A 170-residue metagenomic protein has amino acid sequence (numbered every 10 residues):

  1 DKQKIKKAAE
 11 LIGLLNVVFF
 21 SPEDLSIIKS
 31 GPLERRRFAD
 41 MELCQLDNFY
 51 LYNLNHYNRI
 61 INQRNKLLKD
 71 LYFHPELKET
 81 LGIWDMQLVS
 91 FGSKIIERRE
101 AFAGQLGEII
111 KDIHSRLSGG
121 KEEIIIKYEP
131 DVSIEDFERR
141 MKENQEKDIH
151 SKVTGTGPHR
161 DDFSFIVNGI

Functional and structural regions predicted by a protein language model:
D1-E34, D40-Y50, G107-D112, R140-E146: Nucleotide-state sensing region of NTPase/ATPase domains
K4, I27-I28, L46, N53 (+4 more regions): Alpha-helix initiation/capping motif
P22, L43-Y50, I61, L68 (+4 more regions): Conserved NTP-handling cores and scaffolds of large molecular machines
S26-I27, L33, R37-G82, M86: Long, charged N-terminal accessory/stalk domains
Y72-I170: Conserved NTPase motor "head" modules and their coupling/switch loops across ABC/AAA+ ATPases, GTPases, and GHKL ATPases
